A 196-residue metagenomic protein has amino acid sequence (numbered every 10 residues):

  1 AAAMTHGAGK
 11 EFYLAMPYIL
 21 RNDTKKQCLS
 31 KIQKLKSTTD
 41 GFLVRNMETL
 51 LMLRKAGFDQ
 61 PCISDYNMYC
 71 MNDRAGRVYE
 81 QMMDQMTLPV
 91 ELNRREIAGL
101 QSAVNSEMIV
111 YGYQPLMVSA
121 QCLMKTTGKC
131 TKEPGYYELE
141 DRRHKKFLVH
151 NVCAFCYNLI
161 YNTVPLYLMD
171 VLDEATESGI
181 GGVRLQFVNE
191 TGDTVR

Functional and structural regions predicted by a protein language model:
A1-R196: Active-site pocket-lining/capping segments in soluble small-molecule metabolic enzymes
